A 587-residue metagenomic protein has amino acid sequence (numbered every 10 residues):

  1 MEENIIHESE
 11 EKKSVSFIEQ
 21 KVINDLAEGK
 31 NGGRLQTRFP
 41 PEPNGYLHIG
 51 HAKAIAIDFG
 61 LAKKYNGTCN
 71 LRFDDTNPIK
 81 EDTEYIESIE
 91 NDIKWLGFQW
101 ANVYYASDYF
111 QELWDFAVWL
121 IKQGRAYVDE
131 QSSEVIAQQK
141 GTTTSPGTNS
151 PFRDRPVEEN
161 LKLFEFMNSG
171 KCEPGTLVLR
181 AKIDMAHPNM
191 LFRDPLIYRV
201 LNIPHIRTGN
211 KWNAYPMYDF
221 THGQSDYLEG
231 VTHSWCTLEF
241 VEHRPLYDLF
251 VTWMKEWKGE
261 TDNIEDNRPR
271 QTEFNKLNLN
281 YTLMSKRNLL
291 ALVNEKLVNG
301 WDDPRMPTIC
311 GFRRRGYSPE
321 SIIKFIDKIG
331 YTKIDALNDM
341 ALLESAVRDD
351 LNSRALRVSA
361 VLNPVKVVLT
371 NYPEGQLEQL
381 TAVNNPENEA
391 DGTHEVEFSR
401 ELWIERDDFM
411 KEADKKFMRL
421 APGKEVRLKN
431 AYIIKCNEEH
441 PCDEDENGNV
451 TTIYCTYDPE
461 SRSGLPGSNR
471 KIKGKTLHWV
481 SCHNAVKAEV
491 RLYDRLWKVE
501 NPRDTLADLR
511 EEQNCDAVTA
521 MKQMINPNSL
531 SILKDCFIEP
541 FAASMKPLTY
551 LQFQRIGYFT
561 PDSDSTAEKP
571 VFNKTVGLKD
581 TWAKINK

Functional and structural regions predicted by a protein language model:
M1-K13, K587: Basic/polar N-terminal segments that are highly enriched at the extreme N-terminus, encompassing both cleavable
E11-E90, I206-T237: N-terminal catalytic cores of NTP/NDP-binding nucleotidyl/phosphoryl-transfer enzymes
G29, D58, I89, L120 (+3 more regions): Residue-level signal for inorganic ion chemistry
P40-P43, R72-K80, N102-Q111, E134 (+5 more regions): Conserved short loop/turn motifs at secondary-structure junctions
L71, D75-N77, T83, Y105 (+4 more regions): Active-site cores that bind ATP or allylic diphosphates and position pyrophosphate for catalysis
Y85-Q111, F116-W119, G124-Y127: A glycine-rich helix N-cap at a beta->alpha junction
F240, R244, D248-F250, E320 (+2 more regions): Core subunits and conserved enzymes of cellular information-processing and envelope-translocation systems across
D262-A346: Long, charged, mostly alpha-helical binding arms that flank functional sites
